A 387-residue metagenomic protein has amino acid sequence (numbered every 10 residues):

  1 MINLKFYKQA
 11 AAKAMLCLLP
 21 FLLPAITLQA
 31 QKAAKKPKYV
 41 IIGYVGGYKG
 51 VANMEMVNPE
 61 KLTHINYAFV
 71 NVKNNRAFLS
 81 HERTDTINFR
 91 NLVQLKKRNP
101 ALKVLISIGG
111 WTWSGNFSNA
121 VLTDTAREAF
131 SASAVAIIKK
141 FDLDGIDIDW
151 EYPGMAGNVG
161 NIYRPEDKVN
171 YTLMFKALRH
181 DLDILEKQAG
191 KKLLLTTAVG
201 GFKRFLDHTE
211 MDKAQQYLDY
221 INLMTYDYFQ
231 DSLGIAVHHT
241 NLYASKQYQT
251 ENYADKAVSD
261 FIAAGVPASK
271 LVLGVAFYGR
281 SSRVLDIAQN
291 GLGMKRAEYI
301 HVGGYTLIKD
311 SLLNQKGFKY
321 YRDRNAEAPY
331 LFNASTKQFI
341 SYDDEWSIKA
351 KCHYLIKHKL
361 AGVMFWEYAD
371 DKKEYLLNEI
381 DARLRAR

Functional and structural regions predicted by a protein language model:
M1-A34: Bacterial Sec-dependent N-terminal signal peptides
K32-I138, G154-M155, I162, E166 (+2 more regions): Glycan-recognition patch characteristic of GH18 chitinases/ENGases and related GlcNAc/peptidoglycan-binding proteins
I42, N75-I87, P153-D310: Substrate-binding surface in catalytic domains of secreted glycosidases
I65, I106, I148, L178 (+4 more regions): Conserved, mostly hydrophobic/aromatic
Y67-V70, K97, V135, K139-L143 (+5 more regions): Sec-exported extracytoplasmic/periplasmic mature domains
L92, I108, F229-S232, H238 (+2 more regions): Glycan-binding loop/region signatures in secreted carbohydrate-active enzymes
T123-I146, A177-R179, L206-Y217: An active-site-proximal structural segment forming one wall of the substrate-binding cleft that immediately precedes
A369-R387: Aromatic-rich peripheral "rim/lid" segments of glycoside hydrolase catalytic domains that contact and position glycan
